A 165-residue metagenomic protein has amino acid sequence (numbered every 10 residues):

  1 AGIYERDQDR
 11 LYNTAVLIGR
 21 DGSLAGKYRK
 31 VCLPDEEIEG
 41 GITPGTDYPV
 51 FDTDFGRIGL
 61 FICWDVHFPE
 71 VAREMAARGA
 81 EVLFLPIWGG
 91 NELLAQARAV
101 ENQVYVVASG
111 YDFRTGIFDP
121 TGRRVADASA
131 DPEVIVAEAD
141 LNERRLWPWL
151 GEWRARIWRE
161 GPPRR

Functional and structural regions predicted by a protein language model:
A1-R6, V106-A108: A short, hydrophobic beta-strand-centered structural micro-motif
I3-Y4, R29, I87, Y111: Proline- and acidic/polar-enriched loop/turn elements at helix boundaries
R6-R78, L93, A97, E101 (+1 more regions): Active-site catalytic loop in hydrolytic enzyme cores
S23-G26, R123-R124, R144: Short helix-loop capping/hinge motifs at secondary-structure junctions, enriched in acidic/polar residues
K30-T43, D131-P148: A short, polar/charged loop-to-alpha-helix boundary motif
V31, I87, G151-W153: Alpha-helix boundary/capping residues
R57, C63-E138: CN hydrolase (nitrilase-like) catalytic-core segments centered on the catalytic cysteine and neighboring Lys/Glu
N142-R165: A short C-terminal boundary segment appended to hydrolase-like catalytic domains
